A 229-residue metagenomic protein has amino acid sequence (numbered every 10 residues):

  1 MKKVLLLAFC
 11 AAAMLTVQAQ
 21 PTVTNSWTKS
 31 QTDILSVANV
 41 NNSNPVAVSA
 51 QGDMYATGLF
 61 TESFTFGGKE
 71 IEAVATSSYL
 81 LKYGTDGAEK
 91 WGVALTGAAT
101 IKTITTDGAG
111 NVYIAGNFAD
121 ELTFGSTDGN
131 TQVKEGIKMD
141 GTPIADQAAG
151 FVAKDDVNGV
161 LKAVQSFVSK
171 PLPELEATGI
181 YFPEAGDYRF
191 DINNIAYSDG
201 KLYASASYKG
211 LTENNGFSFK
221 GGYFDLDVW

Functional and structural regions predicted by a protein language model:
M1-N25: Bacterial Sec-dependent N-terminal signal peptides
Q20-W229: A sequence-level/structural motif corresponding to short, flexible coil/turn segments enriched in small polar residues
